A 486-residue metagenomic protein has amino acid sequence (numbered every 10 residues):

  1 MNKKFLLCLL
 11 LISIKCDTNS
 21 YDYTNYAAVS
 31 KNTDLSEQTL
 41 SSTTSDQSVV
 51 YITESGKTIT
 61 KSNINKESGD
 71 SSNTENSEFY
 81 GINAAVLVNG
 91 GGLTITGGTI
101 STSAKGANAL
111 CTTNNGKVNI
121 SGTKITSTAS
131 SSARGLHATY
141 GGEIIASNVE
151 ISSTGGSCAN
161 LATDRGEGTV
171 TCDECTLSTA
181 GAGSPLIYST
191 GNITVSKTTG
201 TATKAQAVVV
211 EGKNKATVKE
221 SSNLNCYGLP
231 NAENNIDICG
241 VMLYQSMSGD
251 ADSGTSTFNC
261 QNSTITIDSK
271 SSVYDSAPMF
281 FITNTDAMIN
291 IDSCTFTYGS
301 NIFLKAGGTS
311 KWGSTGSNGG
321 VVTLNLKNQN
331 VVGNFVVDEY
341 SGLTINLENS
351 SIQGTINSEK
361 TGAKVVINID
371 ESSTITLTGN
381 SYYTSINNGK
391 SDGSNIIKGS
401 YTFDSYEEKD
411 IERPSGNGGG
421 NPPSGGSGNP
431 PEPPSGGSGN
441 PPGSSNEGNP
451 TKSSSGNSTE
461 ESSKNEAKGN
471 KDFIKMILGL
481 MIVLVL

Functional and structural regions predicted by a protein language model:
M1-C8: Classical eukaryotic N-terminal signal peptides for Sec-dependent ER targeting/secretion, especially the positively
L10-T18, L484-L486: N-terminal signal peptide
Y21-E37, I52-S72, I82-T102, C111-A129 (+8 more regions): Surface-exposed loop/turn motifs in large extracellular/passenger domains
S41-I52: Beta-strand-rich domains and repeat architectures in extracellular enzymes and scaffolds, especially beta-propellers
M247, G313-S314, R413-K468, I474: Disordered, low-complexity segments in secreted/periplasmic proteins that are enriched in proline
S358-K364, L377-N388: Surface-exposed loop/turn positions within long extracellular repeat scaffolds, especially the passenger domains
I397-D410: Extracellular, surface-exposed repeat architectures
E466-L486: Cleavable C-terminal sorting propeptides in eukaryotic secreted/cell-surface proteins
